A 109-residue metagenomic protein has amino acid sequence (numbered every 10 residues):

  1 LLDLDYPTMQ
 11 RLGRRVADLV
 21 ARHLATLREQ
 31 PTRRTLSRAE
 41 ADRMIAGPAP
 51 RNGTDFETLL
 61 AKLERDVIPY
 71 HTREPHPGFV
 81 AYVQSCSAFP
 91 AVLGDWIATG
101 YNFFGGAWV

Functional and structural regions predicted by a protein language model:
L1-V109: N-terminal entrance/gating region of PLP-dependent enzymes' catalytic architecture
